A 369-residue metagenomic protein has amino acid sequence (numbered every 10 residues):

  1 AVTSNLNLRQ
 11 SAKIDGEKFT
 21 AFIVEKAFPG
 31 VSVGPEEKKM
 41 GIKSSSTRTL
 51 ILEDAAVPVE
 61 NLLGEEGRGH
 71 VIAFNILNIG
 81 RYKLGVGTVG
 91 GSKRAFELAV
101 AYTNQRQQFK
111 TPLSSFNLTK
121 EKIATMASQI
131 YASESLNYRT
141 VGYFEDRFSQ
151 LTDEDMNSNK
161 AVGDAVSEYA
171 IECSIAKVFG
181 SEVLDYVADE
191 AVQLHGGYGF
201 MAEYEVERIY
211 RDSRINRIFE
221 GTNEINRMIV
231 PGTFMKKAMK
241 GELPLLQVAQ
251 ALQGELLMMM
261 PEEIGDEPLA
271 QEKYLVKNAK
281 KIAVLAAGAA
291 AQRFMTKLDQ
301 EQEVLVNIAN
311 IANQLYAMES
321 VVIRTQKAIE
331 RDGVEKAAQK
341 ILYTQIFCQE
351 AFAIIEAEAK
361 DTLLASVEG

Functional and structural regions predicted by a protein language model:
A1-V33: A short core secondary-structure module
S11-K13, E37-G41, N216-F219: A generic local secondary-structure boundary/capping motif
G16-F19, S46-T47, S213-R214: Short coil/turn connectors at secondary-structure junctions
V24-P29, D54-E60, K93: Basic, amphipathic alpha-helical recognition segments used for DNA target recognition
P29-D54: Flexible, small-/acidic-enriched active-site or ligand-binding loops
E36-G41, E60-E66, V100-T103, Q107-Q108: Glycine-anchored helix-breaking recognition loops at helix->coil/strand junctions
I51, I76-G369: Alpha-helical interface subdomain recognition
D54-I72: Long, acidic (Asp/Glu-rich), low-complexity accessory segments flanking structured domains
